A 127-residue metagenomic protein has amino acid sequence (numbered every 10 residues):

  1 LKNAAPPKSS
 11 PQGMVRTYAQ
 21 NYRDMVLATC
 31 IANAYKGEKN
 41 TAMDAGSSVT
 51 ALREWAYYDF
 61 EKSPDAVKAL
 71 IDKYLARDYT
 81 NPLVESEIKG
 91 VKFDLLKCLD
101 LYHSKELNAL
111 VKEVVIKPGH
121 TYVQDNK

Functional and structural regions predicted by a protein language model:
L1-R16, D72-S86: Short amphipathic alpha-helical segments and their helix-coil junctions
S9-L70: Short N-proximal segments of mature Sec-exported proteins
A45-K127: Compact alpha-helical subdomains of small soluble proteins
